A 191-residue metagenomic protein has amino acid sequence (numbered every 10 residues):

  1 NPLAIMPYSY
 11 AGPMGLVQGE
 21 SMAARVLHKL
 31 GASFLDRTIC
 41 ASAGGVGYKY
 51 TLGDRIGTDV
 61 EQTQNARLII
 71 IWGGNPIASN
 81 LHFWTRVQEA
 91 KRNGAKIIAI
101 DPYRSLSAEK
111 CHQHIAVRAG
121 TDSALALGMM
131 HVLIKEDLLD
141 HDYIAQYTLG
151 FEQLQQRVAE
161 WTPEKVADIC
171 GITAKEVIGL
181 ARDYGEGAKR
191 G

Functional and structural regions predicted by a protein language model:
N1-G191: Cofactor-pocket helix-loop regions in the catalytic cores of large enzyme subunits
